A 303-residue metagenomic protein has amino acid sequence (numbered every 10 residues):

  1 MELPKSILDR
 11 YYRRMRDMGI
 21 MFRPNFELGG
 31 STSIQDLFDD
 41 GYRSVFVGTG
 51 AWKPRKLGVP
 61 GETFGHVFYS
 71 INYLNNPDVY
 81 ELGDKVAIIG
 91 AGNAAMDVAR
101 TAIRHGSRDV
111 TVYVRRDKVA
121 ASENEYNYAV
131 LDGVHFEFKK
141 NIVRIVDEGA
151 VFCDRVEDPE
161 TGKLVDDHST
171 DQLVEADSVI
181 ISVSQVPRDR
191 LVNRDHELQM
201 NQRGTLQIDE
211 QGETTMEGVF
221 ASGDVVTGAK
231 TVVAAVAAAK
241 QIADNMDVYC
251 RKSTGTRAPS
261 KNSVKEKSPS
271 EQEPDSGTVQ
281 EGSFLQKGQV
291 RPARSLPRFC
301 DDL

Functional and structural regions predicted by a protein language model:
M1-D17, F22, A99-R144, T254-E266: Rossmann-like dinucleotide-binding cores of NAD(P)H-dependent redox enzymes
P4-K5, R13-E27, K53-H105, M200-T215: Glycine-rich dinucleotide-binding loop and its adjacent helix/turn
D9-P60, V143-V151, S178-I180, Q185-L191: Feature captures the FAD/FMN-dependent oxidoreductase FAD-binding
F26-T32, L82-G83, D166-H168, I208 (+1 more regions): Ferredoxin-like iron-sulfur electron-transfer modules
T63-G83, T161-A229: FAD-site-proximal beta/loop scaffold in flavoenzymes
A91, V114-D117, D224: Cofactor-binding loop segments of dinucleotide-utilizing enzymes, especially the Rossmann-like FAD- and NAD(P)+-binding
V98, S222-S253: A conserved FAD-binding loop/helix module that cradles the flavin
N127-H135, N141-I145, E157-P159, Q241 (+1 more regions): Mid-to-C-terminal Rossmann-like scaffold of FAD/NAD(P)H-dependent oxidoreductases
